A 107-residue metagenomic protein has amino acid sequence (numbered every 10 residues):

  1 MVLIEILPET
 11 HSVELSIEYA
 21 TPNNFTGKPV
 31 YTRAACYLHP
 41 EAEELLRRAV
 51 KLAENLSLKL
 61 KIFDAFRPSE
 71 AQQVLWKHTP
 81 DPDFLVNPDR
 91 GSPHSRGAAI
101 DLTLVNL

Functional and structural regions predicted by a protein language model:
M1-A65, K77-L107: Extracytoplasmic cell-surface/polysaccharide-interacting catalytic and binding patches
P68: Segments that shape or occlude catalytic/ligand-binding pockets
